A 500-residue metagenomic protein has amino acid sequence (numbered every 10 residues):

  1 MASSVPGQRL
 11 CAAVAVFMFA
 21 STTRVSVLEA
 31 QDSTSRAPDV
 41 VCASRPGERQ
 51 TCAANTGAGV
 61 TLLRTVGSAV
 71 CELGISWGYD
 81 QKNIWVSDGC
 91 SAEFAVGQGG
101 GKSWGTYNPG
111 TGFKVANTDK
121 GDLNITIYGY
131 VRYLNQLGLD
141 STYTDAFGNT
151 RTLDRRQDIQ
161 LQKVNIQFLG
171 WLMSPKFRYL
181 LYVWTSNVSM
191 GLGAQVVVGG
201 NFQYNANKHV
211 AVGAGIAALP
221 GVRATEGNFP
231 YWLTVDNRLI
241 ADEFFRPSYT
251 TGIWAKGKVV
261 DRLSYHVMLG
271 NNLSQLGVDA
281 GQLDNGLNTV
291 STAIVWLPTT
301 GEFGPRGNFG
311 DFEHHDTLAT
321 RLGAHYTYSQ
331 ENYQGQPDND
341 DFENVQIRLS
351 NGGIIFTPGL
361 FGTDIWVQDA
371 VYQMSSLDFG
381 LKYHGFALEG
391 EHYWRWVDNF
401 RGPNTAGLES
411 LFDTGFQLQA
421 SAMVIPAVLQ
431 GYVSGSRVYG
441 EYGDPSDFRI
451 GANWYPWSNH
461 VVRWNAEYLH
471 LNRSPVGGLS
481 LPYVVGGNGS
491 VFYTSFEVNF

Functional and structural regions predicted by a protein language model:
M1-G7: N-terminal secretory signal peptides that target proteins for export/translocation
G7-A13, R24: Sec-dependent signal peptide recognition, specifically the positively charged N-region followed immediately by
F19-V27: C-terminal segment of classical bacterial N-terminal signal peptides
E29-T34, Q98-T126, L139-D140, E302-R321 (+2 more regions): Outer-membrane beta-barrel biogenesis signature
Q31, F94-G99, W296-L297, F496-F500: Short beta-strand-to-coil "C-cap" segments at the C-terminal boundary of structured domains/repeats, marking
T34-Q98: Extracellular, modular beta-sheet/disulfide-rich ectodomains of secreted and cell-surface proteins
G112-G138, T142, R151-Q275, Q282-E302 (+6 more regions): Outer membrane beta-barrel
G138, H315-F500: Outer-membrane beta-barrel pore domains
